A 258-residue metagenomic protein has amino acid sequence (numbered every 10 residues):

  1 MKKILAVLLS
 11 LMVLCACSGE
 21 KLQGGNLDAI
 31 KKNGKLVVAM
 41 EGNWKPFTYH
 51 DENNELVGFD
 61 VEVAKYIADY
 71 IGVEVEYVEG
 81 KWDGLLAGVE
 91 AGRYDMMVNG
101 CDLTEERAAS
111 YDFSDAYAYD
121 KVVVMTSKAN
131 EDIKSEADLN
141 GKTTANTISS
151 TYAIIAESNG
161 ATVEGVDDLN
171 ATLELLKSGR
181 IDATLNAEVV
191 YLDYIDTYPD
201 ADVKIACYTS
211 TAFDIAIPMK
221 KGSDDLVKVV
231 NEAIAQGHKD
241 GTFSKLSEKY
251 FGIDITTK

Functional and structural regions predicted by a protein language model:
V13-A16: C-terminal motif of bacterial Sec signal peptides marking the signal peptidase cleavage site
E20-K21, V61-Y70, I148-S150, D214-D254: Extended ligand-binding regions for polar small-molecule ligands
G24-G100: Extracytoplasmic small-molecule ligand-binding "clamshell" domains of the periplasmic binding protein/Venus flytrap
G25-A29, S127-T144: Flexible hinge/capping segments at coil-to-helix
G34-M40, E136-S149: Short loop->beta-strand "edge-of-pocket" segments that line small-molecule binding or catalytic clefts across diverse
M40-E41, F113-S135, M219-K220: Hydrophobic/proline-rich hinge and linker segments of small-molecule sensing/allosteric domains, predominantly
E76-G88, E131, S149-S150, E164-S178 (+1 more regions): Short helix-initiation/N-cap motifs at beta->coil->alpha
Y119-T126, E188, L192-A235, I253-K258: Periplasmic-binding protein-like
